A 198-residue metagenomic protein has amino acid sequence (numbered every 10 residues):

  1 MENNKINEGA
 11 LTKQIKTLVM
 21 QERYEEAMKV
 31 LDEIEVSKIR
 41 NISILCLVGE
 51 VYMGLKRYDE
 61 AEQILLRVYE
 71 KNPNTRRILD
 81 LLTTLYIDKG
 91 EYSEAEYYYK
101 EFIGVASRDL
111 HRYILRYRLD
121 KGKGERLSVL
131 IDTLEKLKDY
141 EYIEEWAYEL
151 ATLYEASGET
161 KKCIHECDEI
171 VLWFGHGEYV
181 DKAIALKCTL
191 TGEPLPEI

Functional and structural regions predicted by a protein language model:
G9, I42-S43, R76-R77, H111 (+2 more regions): Start-of-helix register in tetratricopeptide repeats
K13, L47, L81, L115 (+2 more regions): "A position-specific structural signal for the A-helix of alpha-solenoid helical repeats
K13, T17, V51, L85 (+4 more regions): Residue-level signature for tetratricopeptide repeat
Q21, L55, K89, K123-G124 (+2 more regions): Structural motif corresponding to the intra-repeat A-B loop/turn of tetratricopeptide repeats
I39, P73, S107, E141-Y142 (+1 more regions): Short coil turns that delineate tetratricopeptide repeat
C46-M53, L66-R67, R77-G90, E96-Y142: Alpha-helical adaptor scaffolds
G104-S107, G158-Y179, I184-L195: TPR/TPR-like (Sel1-like) alpha-helical repeat modules
